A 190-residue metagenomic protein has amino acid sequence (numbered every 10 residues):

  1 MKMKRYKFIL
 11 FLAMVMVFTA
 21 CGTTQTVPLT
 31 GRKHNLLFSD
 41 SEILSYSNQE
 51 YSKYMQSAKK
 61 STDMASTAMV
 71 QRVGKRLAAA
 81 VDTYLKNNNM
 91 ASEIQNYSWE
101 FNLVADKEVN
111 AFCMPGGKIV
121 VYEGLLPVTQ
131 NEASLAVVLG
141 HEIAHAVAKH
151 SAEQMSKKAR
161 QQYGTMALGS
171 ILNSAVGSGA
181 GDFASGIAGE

Functional and structural regions predicted by a protein language model:
K2-I9, C21-E190: A Zn2+-metalloprotease active-site environment signal
